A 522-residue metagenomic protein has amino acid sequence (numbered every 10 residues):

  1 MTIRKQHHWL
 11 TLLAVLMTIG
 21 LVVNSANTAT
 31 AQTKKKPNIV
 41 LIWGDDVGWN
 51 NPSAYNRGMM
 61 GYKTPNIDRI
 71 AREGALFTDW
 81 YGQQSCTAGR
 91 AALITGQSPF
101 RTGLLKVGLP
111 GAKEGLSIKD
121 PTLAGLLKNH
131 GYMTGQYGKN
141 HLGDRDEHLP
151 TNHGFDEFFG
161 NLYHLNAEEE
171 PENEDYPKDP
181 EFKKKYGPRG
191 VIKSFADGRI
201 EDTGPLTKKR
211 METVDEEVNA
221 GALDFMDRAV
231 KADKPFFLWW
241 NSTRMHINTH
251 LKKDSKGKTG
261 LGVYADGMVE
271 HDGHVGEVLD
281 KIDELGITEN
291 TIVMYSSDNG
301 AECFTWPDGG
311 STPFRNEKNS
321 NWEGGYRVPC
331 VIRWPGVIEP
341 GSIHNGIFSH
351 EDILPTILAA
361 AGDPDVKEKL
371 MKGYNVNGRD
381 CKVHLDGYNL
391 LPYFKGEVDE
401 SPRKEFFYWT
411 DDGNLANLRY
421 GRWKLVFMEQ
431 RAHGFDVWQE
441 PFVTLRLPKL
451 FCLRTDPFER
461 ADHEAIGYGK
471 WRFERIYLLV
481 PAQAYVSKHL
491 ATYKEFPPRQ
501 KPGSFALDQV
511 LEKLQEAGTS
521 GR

Functional and structural regions predicted by a protein language model:
T2-R4, L10-P448, L453, P457-R522: Formylglycine-dependent sulfatase
